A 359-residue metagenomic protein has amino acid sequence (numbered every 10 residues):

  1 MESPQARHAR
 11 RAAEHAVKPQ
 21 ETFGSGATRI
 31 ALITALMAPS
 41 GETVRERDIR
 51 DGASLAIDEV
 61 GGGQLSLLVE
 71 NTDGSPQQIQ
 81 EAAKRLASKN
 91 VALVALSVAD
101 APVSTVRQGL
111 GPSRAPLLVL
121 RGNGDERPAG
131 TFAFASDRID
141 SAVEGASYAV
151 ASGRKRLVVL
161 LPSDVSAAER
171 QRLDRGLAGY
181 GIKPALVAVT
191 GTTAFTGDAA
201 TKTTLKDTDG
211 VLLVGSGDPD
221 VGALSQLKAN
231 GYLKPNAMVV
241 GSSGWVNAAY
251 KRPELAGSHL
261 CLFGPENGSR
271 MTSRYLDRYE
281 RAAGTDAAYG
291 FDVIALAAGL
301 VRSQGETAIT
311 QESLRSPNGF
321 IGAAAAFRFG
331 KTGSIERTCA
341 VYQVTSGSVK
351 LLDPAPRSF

Functional and structural regions predicted by a protein language model:
R10-G52, D286: Extracytoplasmic "Venus flytrap"
P19-Q20, R50-V69: Signal peptide-proximal N-terminal region of secreted/periplasmic/extracellular or secretory-lumen proteins
D48, Q64-D125: Beta-alpha junction/loop-to-helix N-cap segments that form part of ligand/metal-binding clefts
L86-V98, L118-L120, R156-L161, D207-A223 (+2 more regions): Periplasmic-binding protein-like
P116, D125-Y148, E254-G264: Short beta-strand elements at the ligand-binding edges of bilobed clamshell
F134-V189: An alpha-beta-alpha
V221-F291, R302-G305, A355: Extracellular/periplasmic periplasmic-binding protein-like sensory domains
Y279-A288, I294, A298-L351: Segments of small-molecule ligand-sensing domains
